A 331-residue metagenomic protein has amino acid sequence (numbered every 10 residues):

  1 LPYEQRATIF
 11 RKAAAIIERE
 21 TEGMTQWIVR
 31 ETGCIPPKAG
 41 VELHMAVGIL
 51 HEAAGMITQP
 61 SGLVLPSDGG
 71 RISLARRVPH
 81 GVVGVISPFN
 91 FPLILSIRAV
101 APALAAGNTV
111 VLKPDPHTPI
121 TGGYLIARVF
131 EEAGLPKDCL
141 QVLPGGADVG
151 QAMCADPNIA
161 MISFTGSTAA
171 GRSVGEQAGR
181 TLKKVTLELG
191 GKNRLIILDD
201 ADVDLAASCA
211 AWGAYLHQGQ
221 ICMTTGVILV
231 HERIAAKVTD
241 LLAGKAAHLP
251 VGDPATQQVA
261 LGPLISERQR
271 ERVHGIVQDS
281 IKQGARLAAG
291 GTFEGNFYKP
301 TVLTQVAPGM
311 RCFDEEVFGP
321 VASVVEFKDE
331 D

Functional and structural regions predicted by a protein language model:
L1-R71: N-terminal Rossmann-like NAD(P)+-binding subdomain of aldehyde/semialdehyde dehydrogenases
R6, I28, L50, G107 (+7 more regions): Residue-level signal for inorganic ion chemistry
A7-A14, T25, V47, G123-I126 (+6 more regions): Hydrophobic face of alpha-helices
K12-G23, E52, L125-L135, A207 (+4 more regions): Generic non-transmembrane alpha-helical segments
S61-L205, F327: Rossmann-like NAD(P) dinucleotide-binding subdomain of oxidoreductase/dehydrogenase enzymes
L112-K113, F164-T165, I197, T224-T225 (+3 more regions): Thr-Gly-centered strand-to-loop micro-motif
A169-A307, E326-D331: ALDH superfamily catalytic-core signature
